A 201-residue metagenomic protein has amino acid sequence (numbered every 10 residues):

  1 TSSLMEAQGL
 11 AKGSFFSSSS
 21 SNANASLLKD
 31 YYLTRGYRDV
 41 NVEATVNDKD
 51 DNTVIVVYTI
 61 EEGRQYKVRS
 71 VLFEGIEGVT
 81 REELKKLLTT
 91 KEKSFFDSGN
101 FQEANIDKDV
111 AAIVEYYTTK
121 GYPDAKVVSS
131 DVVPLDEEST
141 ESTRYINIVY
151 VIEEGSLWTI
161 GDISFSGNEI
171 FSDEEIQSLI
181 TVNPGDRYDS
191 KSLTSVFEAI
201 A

Functional and structural regions predicted by a protein language model:
T1-A201: Periplasmic polypeptide-binding modules associated with outer-membrane biogenesis and secretion
